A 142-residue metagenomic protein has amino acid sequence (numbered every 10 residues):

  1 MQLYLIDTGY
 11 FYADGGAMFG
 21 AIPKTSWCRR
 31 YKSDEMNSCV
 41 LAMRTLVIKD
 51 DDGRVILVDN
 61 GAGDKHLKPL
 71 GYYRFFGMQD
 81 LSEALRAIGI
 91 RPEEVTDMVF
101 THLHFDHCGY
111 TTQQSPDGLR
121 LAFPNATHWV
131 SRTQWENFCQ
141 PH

Functional and structural regions predicted by a protein language model:
M1-L57, A62-Y72: Zn-dependent metallo-beta-lactamase
V55, G61-H142: Active-site HxH/HxHxD metal-binding segment of metal-dependent hydrolases
